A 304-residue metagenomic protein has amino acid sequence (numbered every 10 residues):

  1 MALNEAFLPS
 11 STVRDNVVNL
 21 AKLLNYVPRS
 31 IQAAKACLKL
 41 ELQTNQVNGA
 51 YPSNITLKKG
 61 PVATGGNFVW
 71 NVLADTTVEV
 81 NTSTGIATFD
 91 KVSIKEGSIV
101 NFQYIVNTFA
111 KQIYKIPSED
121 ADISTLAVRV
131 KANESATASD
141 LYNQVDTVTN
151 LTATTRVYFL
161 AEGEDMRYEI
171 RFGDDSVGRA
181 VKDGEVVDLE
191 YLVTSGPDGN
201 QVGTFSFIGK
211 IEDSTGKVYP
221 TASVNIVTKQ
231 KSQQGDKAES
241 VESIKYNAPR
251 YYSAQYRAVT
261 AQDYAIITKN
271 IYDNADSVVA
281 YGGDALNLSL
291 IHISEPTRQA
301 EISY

Functional and structural regions predicted by a protein language model:
M1-L290, S294, R298: Signature of Asx- and small-polar-rich beta-strand/turn repeats characteristic of beta-solenoid architectures
I302-Y304: Hydrophobic alpha-helical segments, chiefly the membrane-spanning helices and signal/signal-anchor peptides
